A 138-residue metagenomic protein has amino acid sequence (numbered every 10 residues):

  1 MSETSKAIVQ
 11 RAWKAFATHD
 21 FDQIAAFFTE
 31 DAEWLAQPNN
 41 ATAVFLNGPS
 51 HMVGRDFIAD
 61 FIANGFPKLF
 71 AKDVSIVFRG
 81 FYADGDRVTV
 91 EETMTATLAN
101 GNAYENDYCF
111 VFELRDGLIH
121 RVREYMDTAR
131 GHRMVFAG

Functional and structural regions predicted by a protein language model:
M1-E30, A137-G138: Short, low-complexity N-terminal intrinsically disordered segments enriched in polar/charged residues
E3-T4, A63-G138: A beta-strand edge to alpha-helix "cap/lid" segment located at domain peripheries
K6-T18, N40-A43, A59-N64, G85 (+1 more regions): Short charge-dense sequence patches
A7, V53, F57, D107-C109: A general alpha-helical scaffold signature found inside nucleotide-binding enzyme cores
V9-A12, I24-A25, A32, I58 (+3 more regions): Hydrophobic pocket/interface hotspot
A15, G48-P49, V122: Short N-terminal micro-motifs specific to bacterial/archaeal maturation and metal-cluster initiation sites
E30-A83: A solvent-exposed, acidic/Ser-Thr-rich amphipathic alpha-helical stretch
